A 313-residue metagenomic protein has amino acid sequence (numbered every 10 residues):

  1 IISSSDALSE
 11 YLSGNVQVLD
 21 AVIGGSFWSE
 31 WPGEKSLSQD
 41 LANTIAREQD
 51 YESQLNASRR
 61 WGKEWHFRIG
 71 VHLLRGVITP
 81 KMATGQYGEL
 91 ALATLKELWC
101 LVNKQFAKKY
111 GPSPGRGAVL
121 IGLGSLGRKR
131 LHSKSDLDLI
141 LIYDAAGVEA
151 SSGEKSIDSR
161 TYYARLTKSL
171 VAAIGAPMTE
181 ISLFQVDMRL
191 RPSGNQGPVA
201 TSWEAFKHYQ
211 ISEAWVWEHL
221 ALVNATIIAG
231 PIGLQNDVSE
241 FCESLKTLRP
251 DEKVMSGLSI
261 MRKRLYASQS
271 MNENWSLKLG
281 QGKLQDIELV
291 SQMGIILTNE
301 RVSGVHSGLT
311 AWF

Functional and structural regions predicted by a protein language model:
I1-F313: A nucleotide- and high-energy phosphate-metabolite-utilizing enzyme signature
